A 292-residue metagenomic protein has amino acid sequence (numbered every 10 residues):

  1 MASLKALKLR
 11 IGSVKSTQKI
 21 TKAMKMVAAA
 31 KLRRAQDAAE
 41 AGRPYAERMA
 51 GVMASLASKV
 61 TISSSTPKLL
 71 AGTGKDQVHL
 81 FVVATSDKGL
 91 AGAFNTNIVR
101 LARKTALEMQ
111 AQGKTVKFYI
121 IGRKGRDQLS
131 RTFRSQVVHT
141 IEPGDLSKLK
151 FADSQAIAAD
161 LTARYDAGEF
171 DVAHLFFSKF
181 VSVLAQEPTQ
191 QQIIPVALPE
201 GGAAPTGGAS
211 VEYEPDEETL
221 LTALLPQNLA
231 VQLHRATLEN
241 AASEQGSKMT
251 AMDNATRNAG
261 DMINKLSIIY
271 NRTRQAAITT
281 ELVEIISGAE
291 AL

Functional and structural regions predicted by a protein language model:
M1-L292: C-terminal beta-strand-loop-alpha-helix "lid" module of Rossmann-like NAD(P)-dependent dehydrogenases
